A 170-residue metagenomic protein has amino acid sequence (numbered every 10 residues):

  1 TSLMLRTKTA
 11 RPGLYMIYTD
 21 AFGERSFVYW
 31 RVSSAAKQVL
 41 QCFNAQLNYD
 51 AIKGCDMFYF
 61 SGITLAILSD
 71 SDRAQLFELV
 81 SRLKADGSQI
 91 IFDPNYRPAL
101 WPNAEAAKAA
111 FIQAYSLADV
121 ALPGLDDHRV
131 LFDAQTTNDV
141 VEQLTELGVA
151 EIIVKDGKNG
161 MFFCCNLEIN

Functional and structural regions predicted by a protein language model:
T1-I63: Conserved N-terminal subdomain of the carbohydrate kinase-like
F22, V32-S34, I63-L65, R97 (+2 more regions): Short glycine-rich anion-binding loops that position phosphate/pyrophosphate groups of nucleotides and phosphorylated
A35-Q38, L65-A74, P98-E105, L131-A134: Active-site glycine- and acidic-residue-rich loops that bind and position anionic ligands or nucleotide-like cofactors
Q38-L47, A74-E78, E105-A110: Active-site glycine-rich loop that binds ribose-phosphate moieties when present
I52-G54, D70-S88: Glycosyltransferases and closely related glycan-assembly transferases that use nucleotide-activated donors
M57-T64, Q89-R97, L122-D126: Short beta-strands and strand-loop turn motifs
D86, P98-I169: Conserved phosphate/ATP/ADP-binding segment of small-molecule kinases
